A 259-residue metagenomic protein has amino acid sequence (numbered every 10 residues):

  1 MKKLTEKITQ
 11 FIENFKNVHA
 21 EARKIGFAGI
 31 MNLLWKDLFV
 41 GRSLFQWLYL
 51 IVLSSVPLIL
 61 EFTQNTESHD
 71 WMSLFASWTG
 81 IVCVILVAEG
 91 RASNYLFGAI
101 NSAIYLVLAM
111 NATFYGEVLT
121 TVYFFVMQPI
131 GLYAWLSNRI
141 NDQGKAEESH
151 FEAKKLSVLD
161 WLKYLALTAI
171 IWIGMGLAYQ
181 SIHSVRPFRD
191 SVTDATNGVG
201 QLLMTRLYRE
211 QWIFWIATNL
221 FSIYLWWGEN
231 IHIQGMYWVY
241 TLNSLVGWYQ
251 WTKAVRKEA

Functional and structural regions predicted by a protein language model:
M1-V40: Short, Lys/Arg-rich, polar N-terminal cytosolic tail immediately upstream of the first transmembrane signal-anchor
K24-A88, F125-Q128, W135-A259: Polytopic alpha-helical membrane-helix bundles and their juxtamembrane interface segments in multi-pass membrane
A92-A134: Hydrophobic/aromatic-rich structural module bridging two neighboring secondary-structure elements via a short loop
